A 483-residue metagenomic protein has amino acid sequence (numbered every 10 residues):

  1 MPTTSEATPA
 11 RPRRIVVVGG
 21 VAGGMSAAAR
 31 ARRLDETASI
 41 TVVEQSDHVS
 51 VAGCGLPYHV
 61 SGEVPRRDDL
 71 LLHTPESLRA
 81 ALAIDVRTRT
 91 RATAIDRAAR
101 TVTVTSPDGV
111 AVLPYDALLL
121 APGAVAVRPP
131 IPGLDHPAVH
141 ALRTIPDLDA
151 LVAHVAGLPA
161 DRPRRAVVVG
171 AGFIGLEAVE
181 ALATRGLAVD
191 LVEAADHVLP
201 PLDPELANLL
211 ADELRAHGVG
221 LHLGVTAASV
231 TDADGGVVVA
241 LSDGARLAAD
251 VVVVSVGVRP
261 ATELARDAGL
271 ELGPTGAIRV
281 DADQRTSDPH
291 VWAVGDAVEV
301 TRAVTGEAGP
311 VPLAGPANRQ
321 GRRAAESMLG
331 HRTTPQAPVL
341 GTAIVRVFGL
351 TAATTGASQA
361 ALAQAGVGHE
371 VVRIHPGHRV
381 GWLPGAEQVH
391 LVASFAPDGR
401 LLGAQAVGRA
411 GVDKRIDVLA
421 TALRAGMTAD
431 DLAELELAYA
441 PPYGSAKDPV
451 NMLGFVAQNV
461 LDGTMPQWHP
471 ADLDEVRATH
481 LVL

Functional and structural regions predicted by a protein language model:
P2-D85, V179-L202, P335, T342 (+4 more regions): Beta1-alpha1 glycine-rich phosphate/pyrophosphate-binding loop at the start of Rossmann-like nucleotide-binding domains
A10-R14, A297-A410, P441-S445, P449-V450 (+1 more regions): Mid-to-C-terminal Rossmann-like scaffold of FAD/NAD(P)H-dependent oxidoreductases
V21-G24, G172-G175, A317, A325: Catalytic nucleophile loop
T37-S39, V86-G109, L113, T184-A282: A Rossmann-like FAD-binding core segment of flavoenzymes
L70-L71, R165-V167, F173-S229, L313-A317 (+2 more regions): Rossmann-like dinucleotide-binding cores of NAD(P)H-dependent redox enzymes
P122-R185, G220, V280-A282: Glycine-rich dinucleotide-binding loop and its adjacent helix/turn
D135-A160, V238-A240, R246-E326, V418 (+2 more regions): FAD-site-proximal beta/loop scaffold in flavoenzymes
